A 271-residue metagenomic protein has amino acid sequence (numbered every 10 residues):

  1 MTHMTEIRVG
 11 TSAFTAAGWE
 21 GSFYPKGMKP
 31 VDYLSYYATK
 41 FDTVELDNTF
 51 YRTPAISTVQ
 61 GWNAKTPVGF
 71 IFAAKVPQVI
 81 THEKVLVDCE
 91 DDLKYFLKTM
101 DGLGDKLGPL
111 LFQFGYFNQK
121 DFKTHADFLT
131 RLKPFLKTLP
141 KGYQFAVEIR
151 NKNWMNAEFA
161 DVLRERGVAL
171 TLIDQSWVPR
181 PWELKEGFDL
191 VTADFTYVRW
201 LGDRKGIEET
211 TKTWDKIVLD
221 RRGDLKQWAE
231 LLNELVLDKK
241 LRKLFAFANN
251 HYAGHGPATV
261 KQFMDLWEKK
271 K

Functional and structural regions predicted by a protein language model:
M1-K271: Residues lining hydrophobic/aromatic ligand-binding pockets adjacent to catalytic sites
